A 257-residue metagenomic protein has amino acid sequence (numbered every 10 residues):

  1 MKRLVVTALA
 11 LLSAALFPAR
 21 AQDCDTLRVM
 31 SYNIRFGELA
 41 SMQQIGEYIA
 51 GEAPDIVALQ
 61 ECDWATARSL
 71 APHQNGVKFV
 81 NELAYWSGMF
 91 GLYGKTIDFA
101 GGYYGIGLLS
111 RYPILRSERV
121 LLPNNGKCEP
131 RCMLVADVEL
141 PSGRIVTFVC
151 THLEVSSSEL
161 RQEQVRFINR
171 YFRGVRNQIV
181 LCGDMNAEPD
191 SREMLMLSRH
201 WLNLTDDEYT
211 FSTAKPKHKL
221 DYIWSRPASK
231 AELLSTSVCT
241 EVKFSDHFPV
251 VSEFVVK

Functional and structural regions predicted by a protein language model:
M1-T26: Bacterial Sec-dependent N-terminal signal peptides
Q22-V29, Y104, R111-R116, C128-C150 (+1 more regions): Beta-strand-turn-beta hairpins that frame and shape the catalytic cleft of phosphate-ester-processing enzymes
C24, A40-V120, S198-T205: Active-site surface patch of divalent metal-dependent phosphodiester/phosphate bond hydrolases
T26-I34, I45-H73, L109, A136 (+5 more regions): Active-site beta-strand/loop signature of hydrolases that rely on acidic residues for catalysis
I34-G37, C62-T66, T96-A100, L115 (+4 more regions): Solvent-exposed loop/turn segments at secondary-structure junctions within structured extracellular/periplasmic domains
R35-Q43, H73-V77, S158-Q162, E188 (+1 more regions): Soluble non-cytosolic domains of exported or imported proteins
G37-A40, A100-G101, N125-P130, S157-L160 (+2 more regions): Solvent-exposed loop/turn segments connecting transmembrane beta-strands in outer-membrane beta-barrel proteins
E159, F172-V180, M185-K257: Metal-dependent phosphoester-hydrolase catalytic domains
